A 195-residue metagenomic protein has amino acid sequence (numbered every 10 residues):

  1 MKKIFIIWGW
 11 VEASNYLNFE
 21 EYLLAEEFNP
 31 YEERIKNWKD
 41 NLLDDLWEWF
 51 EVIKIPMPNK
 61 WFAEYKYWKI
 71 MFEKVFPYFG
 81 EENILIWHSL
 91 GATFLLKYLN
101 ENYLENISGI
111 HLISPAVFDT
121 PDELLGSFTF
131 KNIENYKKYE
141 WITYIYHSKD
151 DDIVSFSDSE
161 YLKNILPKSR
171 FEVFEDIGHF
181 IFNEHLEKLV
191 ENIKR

Functional and structural regions predicted by a protein language model:
M1-W49: Short, surface-exposed "cap/lid" segments of acyl-processing enzymes
G9-W10, M57, I110-T120: Active-site nucleophile loop of the alpha/beta-hydrolase fold
A63, I177-K188: Catalytic histidine-centered segment of alpha/beta-hydrolase-like enzymes
I86-L96: Gly/Ala-rich beta-loop-alpha elbow adjacent to hydrolase catalytic centers
K97-G109, F118: Conserved hydrolase catalytic core segment
F118-D119, K149-V154, H179: Acidic catalytic loop of the alpha/beta-hydrolase fold
Y139, Y144-H147, D151: Short beta-strand/loop motif that positions the catalytic acidic residue of the alpha/beta-hydrolase fold
K163-F180: Catalytic histidine neighborhood in serine/cysteine hydrolases with alpha/beta-hydrolase-type architecture
